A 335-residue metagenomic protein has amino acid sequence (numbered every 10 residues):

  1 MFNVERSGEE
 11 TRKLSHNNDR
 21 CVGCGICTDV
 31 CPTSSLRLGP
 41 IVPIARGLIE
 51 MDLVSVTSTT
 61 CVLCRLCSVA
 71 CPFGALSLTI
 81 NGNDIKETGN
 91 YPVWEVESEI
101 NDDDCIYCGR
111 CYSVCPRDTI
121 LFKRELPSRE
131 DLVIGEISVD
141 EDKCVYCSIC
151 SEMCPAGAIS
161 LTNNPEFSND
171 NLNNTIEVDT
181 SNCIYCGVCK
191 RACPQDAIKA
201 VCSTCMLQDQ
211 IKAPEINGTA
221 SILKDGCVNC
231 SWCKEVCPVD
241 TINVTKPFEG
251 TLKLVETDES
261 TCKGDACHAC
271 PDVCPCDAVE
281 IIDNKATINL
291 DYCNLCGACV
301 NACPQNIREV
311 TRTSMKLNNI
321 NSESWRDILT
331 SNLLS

Functional and structural regions predicted by a protein language model:
M1-K13, D19-R20, R37-P40, I44-S335: Flanking helices and flexible, charged tails adjoining ferredoxin-like Fe-S electron-transfer domains in multi-subunit
C24: N-terminal, positively charged regions that mediate nucleic acid binding
T33: Glycine-rich, acidic and aromatic/proline-enriched surface loops and short helix-turn segments that act as binding
